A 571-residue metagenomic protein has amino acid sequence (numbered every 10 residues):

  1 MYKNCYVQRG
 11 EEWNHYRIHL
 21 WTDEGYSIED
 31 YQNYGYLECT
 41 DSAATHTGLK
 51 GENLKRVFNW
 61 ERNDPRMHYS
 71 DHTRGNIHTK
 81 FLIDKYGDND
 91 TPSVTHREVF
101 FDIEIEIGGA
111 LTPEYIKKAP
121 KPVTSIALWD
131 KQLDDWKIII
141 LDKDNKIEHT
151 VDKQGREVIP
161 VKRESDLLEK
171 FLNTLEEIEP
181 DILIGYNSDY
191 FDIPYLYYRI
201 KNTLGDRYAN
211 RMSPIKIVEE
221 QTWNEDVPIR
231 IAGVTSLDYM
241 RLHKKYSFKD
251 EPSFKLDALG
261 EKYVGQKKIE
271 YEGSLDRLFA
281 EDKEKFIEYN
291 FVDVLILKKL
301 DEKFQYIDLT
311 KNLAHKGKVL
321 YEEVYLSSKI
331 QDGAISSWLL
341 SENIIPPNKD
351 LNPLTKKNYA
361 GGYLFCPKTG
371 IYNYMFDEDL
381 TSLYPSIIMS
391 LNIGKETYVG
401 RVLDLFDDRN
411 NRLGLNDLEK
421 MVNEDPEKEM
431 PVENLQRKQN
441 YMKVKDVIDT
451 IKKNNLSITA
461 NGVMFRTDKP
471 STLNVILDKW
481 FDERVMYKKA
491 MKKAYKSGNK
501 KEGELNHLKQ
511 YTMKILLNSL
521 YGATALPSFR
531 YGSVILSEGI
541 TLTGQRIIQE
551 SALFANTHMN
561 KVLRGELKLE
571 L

Functional and structural regions predicted by a protein language model:
M1-I182, V292, I296-H315, V324-G361 (+4 more regions): DnaQ-like (DEDDh/DEDDy) 3′-5′ exonuclease domain used for proofreading and 3′-end trimming on nucleic acids
H96-E98, S125, D181-I184, D189-Y190 (+8 more regions): Beta-sheet entry/capping signal
F101-I105, S188, Y239, E378-L380: Residues immediately flanking
G108-G109, Y190-Y195, P385: Short catalytic/ligand-binding loop motif for oxyanion handling, primarily in non-cytosolic enzymes, centered on
K131-L133, L259-Q266, I515-A523: Glycine-rich, acidic and aromatic/proline-enriched surface loops and short helix-turn segments that act as binding
W136-I138, N145-V158, K162, E179 (+4 more regions): Active-site-proximal helix-loop-helix substrate-binding element of RNase H-like nuclease domains
R277-V402, D408-R409, L415-E419, N499-L569: Common nucleic-acid-contacting/processivity interface regions adjacent to the catalytic cores of nucleic-acid enzymes
L477-A494, M513: Non-transmembrane amphipathic alpha-helical segments
